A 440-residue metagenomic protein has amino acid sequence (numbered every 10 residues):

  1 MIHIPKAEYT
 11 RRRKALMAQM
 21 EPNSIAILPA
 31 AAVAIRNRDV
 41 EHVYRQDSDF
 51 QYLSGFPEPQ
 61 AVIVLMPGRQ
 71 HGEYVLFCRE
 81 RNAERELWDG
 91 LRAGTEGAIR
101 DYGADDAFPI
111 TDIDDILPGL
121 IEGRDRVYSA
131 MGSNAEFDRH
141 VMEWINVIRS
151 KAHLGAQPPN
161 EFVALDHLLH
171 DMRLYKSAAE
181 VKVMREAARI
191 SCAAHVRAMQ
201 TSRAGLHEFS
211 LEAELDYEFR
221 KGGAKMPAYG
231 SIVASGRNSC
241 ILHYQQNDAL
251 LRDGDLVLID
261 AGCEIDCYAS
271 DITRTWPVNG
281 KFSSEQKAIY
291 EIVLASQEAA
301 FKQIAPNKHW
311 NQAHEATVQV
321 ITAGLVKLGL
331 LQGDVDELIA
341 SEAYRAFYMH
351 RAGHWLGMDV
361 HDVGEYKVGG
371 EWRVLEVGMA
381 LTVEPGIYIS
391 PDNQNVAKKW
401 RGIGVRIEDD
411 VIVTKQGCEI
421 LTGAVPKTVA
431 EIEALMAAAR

Functional and structural regions predicted by a protein language model:
M1-R440: Active-site neighborhoods and metal-handling regions in enzymes and metal-associated proteins
